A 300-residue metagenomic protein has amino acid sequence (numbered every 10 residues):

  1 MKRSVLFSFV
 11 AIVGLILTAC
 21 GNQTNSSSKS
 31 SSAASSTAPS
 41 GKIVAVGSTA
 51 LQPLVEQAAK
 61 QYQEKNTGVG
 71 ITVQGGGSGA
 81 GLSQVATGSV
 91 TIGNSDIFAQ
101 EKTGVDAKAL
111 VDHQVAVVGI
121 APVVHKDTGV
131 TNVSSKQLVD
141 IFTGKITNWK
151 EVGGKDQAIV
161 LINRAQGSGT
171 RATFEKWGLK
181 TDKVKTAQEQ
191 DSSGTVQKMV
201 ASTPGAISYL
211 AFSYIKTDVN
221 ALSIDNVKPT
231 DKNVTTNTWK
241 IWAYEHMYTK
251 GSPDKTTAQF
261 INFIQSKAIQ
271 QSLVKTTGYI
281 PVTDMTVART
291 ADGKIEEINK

Functional and structural regions predicted by a protein language model:
M1-S8: Bacterial N-terminal signal peptides that target proteins for export
S4, C20-N66, G70, Q74-G79 (+4 more regions): Exported/periplasmic ABC-transporter solute-binding proteins
F9-G14: Hydrophobic helical h-region of N-terminal Sec-dependent signal peptides in bacterial secretory/periplasmic proteins
